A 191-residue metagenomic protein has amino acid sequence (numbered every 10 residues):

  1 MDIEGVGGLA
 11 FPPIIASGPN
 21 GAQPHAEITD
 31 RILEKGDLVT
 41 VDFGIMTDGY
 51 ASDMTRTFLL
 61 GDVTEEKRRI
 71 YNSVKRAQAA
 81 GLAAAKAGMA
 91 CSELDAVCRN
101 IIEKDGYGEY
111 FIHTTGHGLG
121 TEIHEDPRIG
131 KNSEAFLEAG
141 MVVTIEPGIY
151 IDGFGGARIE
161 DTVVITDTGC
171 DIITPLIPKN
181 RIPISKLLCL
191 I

Functional and structural regions predicted by a protein language model:
M1-I191: Active-site neighborhoods and metal-handling regions in enzymes and metal-associated proteins
